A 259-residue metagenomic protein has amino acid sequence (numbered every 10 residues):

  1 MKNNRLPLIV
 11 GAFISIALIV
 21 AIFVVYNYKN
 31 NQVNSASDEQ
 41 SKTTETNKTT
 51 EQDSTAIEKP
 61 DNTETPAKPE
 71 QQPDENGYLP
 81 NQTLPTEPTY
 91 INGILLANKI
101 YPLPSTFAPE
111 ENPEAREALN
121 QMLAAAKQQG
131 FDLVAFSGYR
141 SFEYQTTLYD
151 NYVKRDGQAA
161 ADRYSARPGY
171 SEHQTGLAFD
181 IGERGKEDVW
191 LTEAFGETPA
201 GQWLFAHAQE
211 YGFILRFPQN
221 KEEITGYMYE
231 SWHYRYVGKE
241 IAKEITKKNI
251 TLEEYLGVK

Functional and structural regions predicted by a protein language model:
K2-K259: Extracytoplasmic cell-surface/polysaccharide-interacting catalytic and binding patches
